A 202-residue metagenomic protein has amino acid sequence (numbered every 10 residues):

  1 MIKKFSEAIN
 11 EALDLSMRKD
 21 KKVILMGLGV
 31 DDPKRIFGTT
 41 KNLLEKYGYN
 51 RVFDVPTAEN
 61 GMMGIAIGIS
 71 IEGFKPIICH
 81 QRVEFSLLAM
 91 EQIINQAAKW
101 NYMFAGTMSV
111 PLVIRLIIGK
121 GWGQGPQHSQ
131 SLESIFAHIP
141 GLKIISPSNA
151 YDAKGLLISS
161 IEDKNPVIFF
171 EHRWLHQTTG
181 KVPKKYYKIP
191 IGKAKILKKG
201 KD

Functional and structural regions predicted by a protein language model:
M1-P166, F170, W174: Thiamine diphosphate
R173-I196: Aromatic-enriched
L197-D202: Short, intrinsically disordered, charge-balanced linker/junction segments flanking boundaries in proteins
